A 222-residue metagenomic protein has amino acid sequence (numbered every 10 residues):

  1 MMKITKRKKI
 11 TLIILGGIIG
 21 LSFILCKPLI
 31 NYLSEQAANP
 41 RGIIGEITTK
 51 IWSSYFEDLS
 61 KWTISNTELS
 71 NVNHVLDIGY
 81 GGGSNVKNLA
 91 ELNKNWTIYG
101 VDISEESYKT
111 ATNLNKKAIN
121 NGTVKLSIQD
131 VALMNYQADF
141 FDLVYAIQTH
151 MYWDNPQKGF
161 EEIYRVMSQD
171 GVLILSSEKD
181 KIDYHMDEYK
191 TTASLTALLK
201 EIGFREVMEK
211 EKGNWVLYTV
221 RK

Functional and structural regions predicted by a protein language model:
S54-N73: Conserved alpha-helix/loop element of class I SAM-dependent methyltransferases that forms part of the SAM/SAH-binding
V72-G81: Conserved class I S-adenosyl-L-methionine
G82-N93: Conserved SAM-binding loop of SAM-dependent methyltransferases across substrates and taxa, primarily the Class I
S104-E106: Conserved SAM/SAH-binding beta-strand->alpha-helix loop
A132-V144: A short acidic, Gly/Pro-enriched loop at the edge of an enzyme's catalytic core that lines a small-molecule cofactor
L143-N155: A short SAM/SAH-binding and catalytic strip from SAM-dependent methyltransferases
Q157-Q169: A short glycine-rich, Lys/Arg-flanked "PGG" loop and its adjoining helix->strand segment in the class I
G171-E178: Conserved beta-strand signature within the Rossmann-like core of class I S-adenosyl-L-methionine
